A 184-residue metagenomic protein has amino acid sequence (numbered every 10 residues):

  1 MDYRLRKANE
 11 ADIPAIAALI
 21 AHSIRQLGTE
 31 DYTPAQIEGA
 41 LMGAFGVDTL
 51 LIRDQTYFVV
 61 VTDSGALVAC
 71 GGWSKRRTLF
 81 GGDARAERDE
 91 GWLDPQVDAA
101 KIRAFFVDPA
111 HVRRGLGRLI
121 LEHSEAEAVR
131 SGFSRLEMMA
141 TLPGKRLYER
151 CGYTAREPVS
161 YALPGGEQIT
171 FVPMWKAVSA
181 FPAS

Functional and structural regions predicted by a protein language model:
M1-P14, S179-S184: Conserved N-terminal entry element of GNAT/NAT acetyltransferase domains
D12, G115-G117: Conserved G/P- and acidic residue-centered "switch" motifs that form tight phosphate/ATP-binding loops in soluble
I16, I20: Hydrophobic pocket/interface hotspot
A21-G46: Conserved GNAT-fold acetyl-CoA-binding loop/helix
A44-V59, R76-F80, K101: A short helix-loop-beta-strand connector motif used in the catalytic cores of GNAT acetyltransferases and, in some
V61-D63, K176-A177: Active-site beta-strand termini and strand-to-loop segments that position acidic
S64-V112, E122, E127, S160-T170: Conserved acyl-donor/pantetheine-binding loop and adjacent beta-alpha core of acyl/acetyltransferases and related
S134, M138-K145, C151, E157 (+1 more regions): C-terminal "cap" of GNAT-fold acetyltransferases
